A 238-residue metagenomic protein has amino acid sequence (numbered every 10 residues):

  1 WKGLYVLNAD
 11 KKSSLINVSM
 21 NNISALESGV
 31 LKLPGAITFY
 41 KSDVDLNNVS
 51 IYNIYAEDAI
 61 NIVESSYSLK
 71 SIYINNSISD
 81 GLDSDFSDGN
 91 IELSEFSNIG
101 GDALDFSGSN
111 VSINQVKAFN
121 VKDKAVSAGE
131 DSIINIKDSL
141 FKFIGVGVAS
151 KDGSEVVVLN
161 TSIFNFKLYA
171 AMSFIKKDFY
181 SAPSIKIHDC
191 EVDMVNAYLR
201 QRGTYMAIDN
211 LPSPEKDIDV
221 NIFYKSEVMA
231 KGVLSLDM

Functional and structural regions predicted by a protein language model:
W1-M238: Extracellular beta-rich repeat passengers
